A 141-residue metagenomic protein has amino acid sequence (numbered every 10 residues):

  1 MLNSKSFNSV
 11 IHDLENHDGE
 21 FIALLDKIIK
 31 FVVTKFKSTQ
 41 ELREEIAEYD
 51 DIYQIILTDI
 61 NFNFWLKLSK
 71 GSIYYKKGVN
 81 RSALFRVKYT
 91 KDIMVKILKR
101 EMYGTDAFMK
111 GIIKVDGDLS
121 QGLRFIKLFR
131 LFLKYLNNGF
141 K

Functional and structural regions predicted by a protein language model:
M1-K141: Feature captures hydrophobic
